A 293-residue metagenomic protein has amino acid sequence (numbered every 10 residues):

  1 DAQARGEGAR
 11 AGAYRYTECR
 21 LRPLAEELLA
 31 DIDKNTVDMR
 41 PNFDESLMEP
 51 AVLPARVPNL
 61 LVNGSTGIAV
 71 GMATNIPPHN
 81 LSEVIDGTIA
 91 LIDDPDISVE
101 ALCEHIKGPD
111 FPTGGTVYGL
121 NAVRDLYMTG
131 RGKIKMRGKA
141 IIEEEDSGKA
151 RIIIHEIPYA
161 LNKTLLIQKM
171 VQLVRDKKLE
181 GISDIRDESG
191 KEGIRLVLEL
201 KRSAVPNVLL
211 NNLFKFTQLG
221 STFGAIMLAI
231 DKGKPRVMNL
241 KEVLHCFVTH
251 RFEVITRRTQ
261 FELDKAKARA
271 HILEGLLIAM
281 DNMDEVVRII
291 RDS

Functional and structural regions predicted by a protein language model:
D1, G6, R10, I106 (+4 more regions): Long, charged, helix-rich clamp/arm modules that form nucleic acid-engaging surfaces of large nucleic-acid-processing
D1-K133, R195-V197: Catalytic phosphate-handling regions of large nucleic-acid enzymes and associated NTPases
Y14, E18, L81, K163-I167 (+2 more regions): Generic alpha-helical secondary structure
R20-D31, L60, G64, M72-N75 (+12 more regions): Generic, well-ordered alpha-helical scaffold segments in large soluble proteins
A55-V57, M72, A122-R124, K169-M170 (+2 more regions): Short beta-alpha junctions and helix-cap segments that line functional grooves
Y127-A140, E188: Solvent-exposed "coupling" segments
G138-A140, H155, L196-L198: Preference for bulky hydrophobic residues occupying beta-strand positions in well-ordered beta-sheet regions
I141-I185: Long hydrophobic segments that form regular secondary structure
